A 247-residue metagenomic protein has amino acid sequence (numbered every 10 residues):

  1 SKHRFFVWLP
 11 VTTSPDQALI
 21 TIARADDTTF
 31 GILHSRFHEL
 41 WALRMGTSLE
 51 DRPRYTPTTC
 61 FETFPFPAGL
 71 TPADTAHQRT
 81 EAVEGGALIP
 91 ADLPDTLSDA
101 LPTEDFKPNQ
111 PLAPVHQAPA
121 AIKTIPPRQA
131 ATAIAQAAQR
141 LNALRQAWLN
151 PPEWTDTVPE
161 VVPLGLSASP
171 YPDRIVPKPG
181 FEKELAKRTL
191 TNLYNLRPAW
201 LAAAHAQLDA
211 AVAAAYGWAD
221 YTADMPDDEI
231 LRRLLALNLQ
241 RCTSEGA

Functional and structural regions predicted by a protein language model:
S1-A247: S-adenosyl-L-methionine
